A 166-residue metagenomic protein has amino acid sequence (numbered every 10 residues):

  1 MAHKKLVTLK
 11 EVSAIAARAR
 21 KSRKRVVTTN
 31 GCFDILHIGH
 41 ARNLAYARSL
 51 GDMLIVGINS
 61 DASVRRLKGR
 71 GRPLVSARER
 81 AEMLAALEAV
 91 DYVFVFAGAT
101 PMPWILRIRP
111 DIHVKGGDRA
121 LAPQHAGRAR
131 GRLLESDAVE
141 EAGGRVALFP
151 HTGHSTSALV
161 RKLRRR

Functional and structural regions predicted by a protein language model:
M1-R166: Nucleotidyltransferase catalytic core that binds NTPs
